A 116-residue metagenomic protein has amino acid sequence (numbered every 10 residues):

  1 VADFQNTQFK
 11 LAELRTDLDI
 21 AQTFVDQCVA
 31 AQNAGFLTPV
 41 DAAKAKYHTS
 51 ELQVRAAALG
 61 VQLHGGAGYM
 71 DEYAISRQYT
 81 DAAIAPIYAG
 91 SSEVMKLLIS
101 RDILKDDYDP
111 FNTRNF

Functional and structural regions predicted by a protein language model:
V1-F116: Alpha-helical interface subdomain recognition
